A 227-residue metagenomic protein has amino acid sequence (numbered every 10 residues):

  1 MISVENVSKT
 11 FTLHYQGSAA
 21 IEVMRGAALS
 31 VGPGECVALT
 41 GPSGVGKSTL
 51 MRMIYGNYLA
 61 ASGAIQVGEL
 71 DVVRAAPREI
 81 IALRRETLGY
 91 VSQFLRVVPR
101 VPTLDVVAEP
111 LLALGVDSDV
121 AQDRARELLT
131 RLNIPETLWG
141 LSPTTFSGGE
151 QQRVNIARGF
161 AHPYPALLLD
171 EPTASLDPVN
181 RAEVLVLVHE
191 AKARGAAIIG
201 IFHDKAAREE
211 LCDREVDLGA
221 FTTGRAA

Functional and structural regions predicted by a protein language model:
Y55: Helix-to-loop junction immediately C-terminal to a conserved catalytic motif
G63-D71: Conserved ABC transporter NBD signature motif
D71, V120-T137: Conserved ABC ATPase "signature" region
V72-G89, A193: ABC ATPase NBD coupling module
F94, V101-L112: Q-loop/switch helix immediately C-terminal to the Walker
S142-F146, E150: Conserved ABC ATPase signature
G159-F160: ABC ATPase C-loop
L167-D170: Catalytic Walker B motif of ABC-type/P-loop ATPase nucleotide-binding domains
